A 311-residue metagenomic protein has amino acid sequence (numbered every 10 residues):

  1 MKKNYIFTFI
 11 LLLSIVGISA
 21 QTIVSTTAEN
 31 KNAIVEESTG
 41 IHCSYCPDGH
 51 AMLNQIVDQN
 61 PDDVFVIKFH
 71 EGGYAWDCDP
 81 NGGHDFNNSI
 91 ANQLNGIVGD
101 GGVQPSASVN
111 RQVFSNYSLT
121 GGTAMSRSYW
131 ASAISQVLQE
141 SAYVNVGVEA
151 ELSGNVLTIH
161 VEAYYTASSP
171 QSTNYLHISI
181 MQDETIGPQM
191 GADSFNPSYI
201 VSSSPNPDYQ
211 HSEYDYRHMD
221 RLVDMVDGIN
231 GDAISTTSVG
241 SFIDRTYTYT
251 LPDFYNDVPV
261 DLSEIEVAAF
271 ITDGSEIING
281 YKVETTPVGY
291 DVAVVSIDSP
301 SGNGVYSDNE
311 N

Functional and structural regions predicted by a protein language model:
M1-T27: Bacterial Sec-dependent N-terminal signal peptides
T22-I23, F254-D257, S301-G302: Generic recognition of flexible, low-complexity loop/linker segments
V24-G72: Local sequence-structure signature of Cys/Sec-based thiol-disulfide redox active-site neighborhoods
A51, D62-D291: Short, conserved sequence motifs used for protein processing/export or organelle targeting and for catalysis
A150-V156, P300-E310: Short, solvent-exposed loop/linker segments at the N-terminal edge of repeated beta-sheet extracellular domains
P287-V305: Long, low-complexity ectodomains and other extracytoplasmic segments of secretory-pathway proteins
